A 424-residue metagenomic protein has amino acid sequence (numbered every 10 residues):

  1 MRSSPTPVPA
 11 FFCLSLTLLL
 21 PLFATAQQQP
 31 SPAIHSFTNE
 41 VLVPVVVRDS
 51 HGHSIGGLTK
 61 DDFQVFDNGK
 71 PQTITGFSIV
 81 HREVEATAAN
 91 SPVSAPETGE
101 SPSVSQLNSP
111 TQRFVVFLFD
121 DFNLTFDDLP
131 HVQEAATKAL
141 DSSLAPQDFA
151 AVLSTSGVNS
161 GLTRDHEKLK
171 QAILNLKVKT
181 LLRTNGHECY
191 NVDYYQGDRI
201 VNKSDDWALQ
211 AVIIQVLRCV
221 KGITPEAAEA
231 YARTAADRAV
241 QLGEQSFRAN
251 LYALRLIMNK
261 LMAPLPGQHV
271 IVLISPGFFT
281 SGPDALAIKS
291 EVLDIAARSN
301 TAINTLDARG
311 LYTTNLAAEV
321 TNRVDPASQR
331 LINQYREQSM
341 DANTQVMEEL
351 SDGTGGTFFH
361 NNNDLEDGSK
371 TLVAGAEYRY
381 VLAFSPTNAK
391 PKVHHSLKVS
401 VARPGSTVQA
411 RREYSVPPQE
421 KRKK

Functional and structural regions predicted by a protein language model:
M1-P9: N-terminal secretory signal peptides that target proteins for export/translocation
S4-P5, L14-L16, V401: Compositionally biased regions
P5, F23-T25: A composition/secondary-structure signal for short, hydrophobic, low-basic-content segments with alpha-helix propensity
P9-P21: Bacterial N-terminal signal peptides
T25-K424: Scaffold/interface architecture of coatomer-like assemblies
